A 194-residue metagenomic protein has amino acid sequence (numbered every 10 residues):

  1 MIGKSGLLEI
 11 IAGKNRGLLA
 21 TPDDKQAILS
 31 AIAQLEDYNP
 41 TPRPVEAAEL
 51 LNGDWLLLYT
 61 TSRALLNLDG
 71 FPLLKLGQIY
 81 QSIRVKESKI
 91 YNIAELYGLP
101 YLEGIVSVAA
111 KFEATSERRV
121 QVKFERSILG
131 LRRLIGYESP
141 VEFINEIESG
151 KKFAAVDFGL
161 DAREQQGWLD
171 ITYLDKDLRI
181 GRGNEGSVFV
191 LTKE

Functional and structural regions predicted by a protein language model:
I2-E194: Soluble ligand-binding/transfer domains with enclosed cavities or grooves
